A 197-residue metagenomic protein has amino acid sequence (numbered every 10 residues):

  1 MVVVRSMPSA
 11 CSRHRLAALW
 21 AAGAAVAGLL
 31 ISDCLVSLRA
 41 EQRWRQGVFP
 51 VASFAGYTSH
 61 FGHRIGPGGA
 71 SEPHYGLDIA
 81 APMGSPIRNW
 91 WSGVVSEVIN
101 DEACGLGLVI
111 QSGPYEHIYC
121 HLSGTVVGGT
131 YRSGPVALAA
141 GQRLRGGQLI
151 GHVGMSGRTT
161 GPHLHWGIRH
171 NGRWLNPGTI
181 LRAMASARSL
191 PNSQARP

Functional and structural regions predicted by a protein language model:
M1-R43, S193-P197: N-terminal secretion targeting segments of exported proteins
L30-G107, S112-G113, R145-G146, M155 (+2 more regions): Surface-exposed, glycine-biased beta-strand/turn segments
D78, V109, I118-H121, H152 (+1 more regions): Conserved beta-strand positions that form and line the central face of beta-propeller blades
P82, R88, V98, P114-G147: Short histidine-centered loop motifs in beta-beta connectors
H121, H163-G167: Histidine-centered divalent metal-coordination motifs
M155, W166-N171: Short, exposed beta-strand-loop hairpins at the edges of beta-sheets in extracellular/periplasmic proteins
R169-L190: Short peripheral tails and domain-boundary helices/loops at the edges of structured domains
